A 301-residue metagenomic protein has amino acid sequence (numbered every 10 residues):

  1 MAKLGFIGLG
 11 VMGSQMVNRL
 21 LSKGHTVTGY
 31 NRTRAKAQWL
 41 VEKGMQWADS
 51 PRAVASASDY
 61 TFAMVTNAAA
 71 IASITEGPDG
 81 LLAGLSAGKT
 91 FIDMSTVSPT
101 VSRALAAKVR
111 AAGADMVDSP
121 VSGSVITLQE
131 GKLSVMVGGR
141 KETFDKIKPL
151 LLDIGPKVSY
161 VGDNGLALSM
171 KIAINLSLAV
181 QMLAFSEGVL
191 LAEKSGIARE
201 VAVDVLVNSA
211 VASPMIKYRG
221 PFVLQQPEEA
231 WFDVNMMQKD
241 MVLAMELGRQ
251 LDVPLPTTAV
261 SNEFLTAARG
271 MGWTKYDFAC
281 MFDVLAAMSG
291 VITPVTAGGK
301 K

Functional and structural regions predicted by a protein language model:
M1-M64, K89, M94-S95, V125: NAD(P)+-binding Rossmann beta1-loop-alpha1 motif at the extreme N-terminus of oxidoreductases
L4, V97-L176: Rossmann-fold dinucleotide-binding core
M16-V17, K36, L105, L150 (+1 more regions): Hydrophobic residues within alpha-helices that form the first helical element adjacent to the glycine-rich loop
V27, W47, M116-V117, V158 (+2 more regions): Hydrophobic beta-strand scaffold residues
T33, N67, R140: Residues in the short beta-alpha loop(s) of Rossmann-like NAD(P)-binding domains
P51-S56, Y60, A68-L133: Rossmann-like NAD(P)(H) cofactor-binding subdomain of soluble oxidoreductases
L166-M288: Helical "substrate-binding/catalytic lid" subdomain of Rossmann-like NAD(P)-dependent dehydrogenases/reductases
